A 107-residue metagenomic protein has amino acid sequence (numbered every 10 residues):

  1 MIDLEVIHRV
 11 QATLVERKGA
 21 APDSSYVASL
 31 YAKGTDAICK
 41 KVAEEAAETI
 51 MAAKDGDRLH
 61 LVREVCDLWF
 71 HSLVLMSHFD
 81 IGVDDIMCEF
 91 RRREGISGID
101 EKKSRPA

Functional and structural regions predicted by a protein language model:
M1-V65, W69-A107: Flexible "arm" and connector segments at domain edges
